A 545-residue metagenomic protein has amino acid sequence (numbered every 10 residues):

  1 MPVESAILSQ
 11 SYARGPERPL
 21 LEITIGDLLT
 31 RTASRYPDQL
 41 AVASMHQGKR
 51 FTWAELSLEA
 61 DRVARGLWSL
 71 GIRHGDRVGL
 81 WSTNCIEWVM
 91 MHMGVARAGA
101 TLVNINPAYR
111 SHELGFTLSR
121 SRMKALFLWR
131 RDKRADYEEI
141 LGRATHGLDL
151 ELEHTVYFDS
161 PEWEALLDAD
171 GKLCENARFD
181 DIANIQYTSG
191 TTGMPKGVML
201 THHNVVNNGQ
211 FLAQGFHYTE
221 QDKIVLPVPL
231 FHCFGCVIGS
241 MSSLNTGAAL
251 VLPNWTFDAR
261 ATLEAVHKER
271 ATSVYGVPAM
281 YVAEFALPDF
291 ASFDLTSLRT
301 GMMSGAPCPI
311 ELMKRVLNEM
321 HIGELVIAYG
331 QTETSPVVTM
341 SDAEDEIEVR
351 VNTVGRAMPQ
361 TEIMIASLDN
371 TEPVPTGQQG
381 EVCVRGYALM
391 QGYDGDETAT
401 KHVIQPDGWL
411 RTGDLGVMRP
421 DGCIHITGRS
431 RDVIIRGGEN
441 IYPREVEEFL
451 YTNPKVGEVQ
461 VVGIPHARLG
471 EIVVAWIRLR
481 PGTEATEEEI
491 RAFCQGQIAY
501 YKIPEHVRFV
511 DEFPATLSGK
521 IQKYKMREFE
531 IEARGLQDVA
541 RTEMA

Functional and structural regions predicted by a protein language model:
A6-L8, D132-F179: ANL superfamily adenylate-forming
L21, D38-M93, R110-G115, N176: Conserved AMP-binding/adenylate-forming core of the ANL superfamily
E22-I23, P37-L40, A169-Y187, M194 (+1 more regions): Conserved pre-ATP/AMP-binding loop-to-beta segment of ANL
R50-A54, A183-N207: Conserved AMP-binding A3 loop
S57-R62, F179, V198-T219, P227 (+2 more regions): Conserved structural elements of the adenylate-forming
Y109-F116, L126-L128, G386, Q391-G392 (+7 more regions): AMP-binding/adenylate-forming catalytic core of the ANL superfamily
V206-K223, C233-S273, L287: Conserved AMP-binding/adenylation subdomain of ANL enzymes
A248, K268-G276, F285-V349, E362 (+1 more regions): Gly/Ser/Thr-rich phosphate-binding loop
